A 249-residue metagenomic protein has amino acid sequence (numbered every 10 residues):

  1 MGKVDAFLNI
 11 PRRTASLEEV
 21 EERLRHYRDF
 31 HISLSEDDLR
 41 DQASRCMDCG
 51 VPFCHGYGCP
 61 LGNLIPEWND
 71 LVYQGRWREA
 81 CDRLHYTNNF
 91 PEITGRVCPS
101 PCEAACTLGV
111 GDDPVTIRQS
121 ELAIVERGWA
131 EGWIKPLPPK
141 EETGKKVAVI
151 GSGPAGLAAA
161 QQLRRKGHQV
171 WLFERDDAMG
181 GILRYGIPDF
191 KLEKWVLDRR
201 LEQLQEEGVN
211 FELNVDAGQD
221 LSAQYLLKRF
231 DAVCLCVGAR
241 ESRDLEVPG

Functional and structural regions predicted by a protein language model:
M1-K146, K194, V233-G249: Ferredoxin-type iron-sulfur electron-transfer modules and their immediate structural context
C81-N88, P101, S120, I182-D231: N-terminal Rossmann-like dinucleotide/flavin-binding domain of flavoprotein oxidoreductases that bind FAD/FMN
N89, G153-A155, A178: Residue-level detector of alpha-helix initiation sites
K146-W171: N-terminal Rossmann-like FAD-binding beta1-loop-alpha1 element of flavoenzymes
G156, Q219, R240-R243: Glycine-rich nucleotide phosphate-binding loop and flanking beta-alpha elements of Rossmann-like dinucleotide-binding
A160-Q162, R184-Y185, L245-G249: Short amphipathic alpha-helical segments
H168-R184: Glycine-rich FAD pyrophosphate-binding loop
E174, F211-L213, L235-V237: General beta-strand structural signal in soluble alpha/beta enzymes
